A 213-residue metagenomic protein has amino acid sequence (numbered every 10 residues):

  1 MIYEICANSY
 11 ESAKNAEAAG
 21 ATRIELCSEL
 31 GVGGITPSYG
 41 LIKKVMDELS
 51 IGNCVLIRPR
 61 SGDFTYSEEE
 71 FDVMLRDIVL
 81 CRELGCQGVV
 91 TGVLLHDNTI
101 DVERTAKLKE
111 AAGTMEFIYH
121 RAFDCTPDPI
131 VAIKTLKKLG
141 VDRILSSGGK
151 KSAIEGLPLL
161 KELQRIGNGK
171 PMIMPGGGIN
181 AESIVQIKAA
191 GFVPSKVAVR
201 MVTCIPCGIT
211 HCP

Functional and structural regions predicted by a protein language model:
M1-I24, E29-T36: N-terminal pre-domain/capping segments
M1-S9, I57-L75, L94, F117-P129: Active-site mouth loops of central-metabolism enzymes
Y3-A7, I24-L26, N53-I57, V89-T91 (+4 more regions): Hydrophobic faces of well-ordered beta-strands that scaffold small-molecule active sites in alpha/beta enzyme cores
E11-A19, T65-I78, D124-L139, L160-G169 (+2 more regions): Catalytic cores of alpha/beta
A18, D47-E48, E83, E110 (+3 more regions): Residues at the C-terminal ends
T22-I35, L80-H96, V141-E155, A190-P213: Glycine-rich phosphate-binding active-site loops on the catalytic face of alpha/beta enzymes
G34-S61, I100-A122, E155-A181, P213: Alpha-helix-loop-beta-strand connector modules within alpha/beta enzyme cores
G85-G140: Hydrophobic, well-structured mid-protein blocks that either form specific transmembrane helices
